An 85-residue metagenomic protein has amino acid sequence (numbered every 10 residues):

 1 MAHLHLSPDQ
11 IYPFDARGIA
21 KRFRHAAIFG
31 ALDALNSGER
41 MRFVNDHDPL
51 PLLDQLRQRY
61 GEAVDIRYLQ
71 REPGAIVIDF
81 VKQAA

Functional and structural regions predicted by a protein language model:
A2-A85: Positively charged, polar, low-complexity stretches
